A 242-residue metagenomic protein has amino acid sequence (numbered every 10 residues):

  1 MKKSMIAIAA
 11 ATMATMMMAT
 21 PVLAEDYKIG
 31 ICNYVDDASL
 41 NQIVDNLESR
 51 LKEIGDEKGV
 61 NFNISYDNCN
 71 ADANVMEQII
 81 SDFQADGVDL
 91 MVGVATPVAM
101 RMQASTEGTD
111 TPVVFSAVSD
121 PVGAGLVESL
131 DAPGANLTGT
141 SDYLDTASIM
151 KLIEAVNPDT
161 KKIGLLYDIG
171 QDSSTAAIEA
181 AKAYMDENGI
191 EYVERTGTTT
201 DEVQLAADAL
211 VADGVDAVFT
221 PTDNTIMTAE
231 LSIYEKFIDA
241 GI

Functional and structural regions predicted by a protein language model:
M1-A9: Bacterial N-terminal signal peptides that target proteins for export
A10-T12, V22: Cleavable N-terminal signal peptides
M18-A24: Sec/Tat signal peptide C-region and signal peptidase I cleavage site
K28-E48, I54, S65-N74, G170-S174 (+1 more regions): Extracytoplasmic "Venus flytrap"
I29-I31, L47, T138-N188: An alpha-beta-alpha
E53-M76, N136-L137, Y184-T200: Short beta-strand elements in bilobed, periplasmic/extracellular small-molecule ligand-binding domains
N63-E128, T220-A240: Beta-alpha junction/loop-to-helix N-cap segments that form part of ligand/metal-binding clefts
L166, D172-I242: Pocket-lining segment of extracytoplasmic ligand-binding domains
